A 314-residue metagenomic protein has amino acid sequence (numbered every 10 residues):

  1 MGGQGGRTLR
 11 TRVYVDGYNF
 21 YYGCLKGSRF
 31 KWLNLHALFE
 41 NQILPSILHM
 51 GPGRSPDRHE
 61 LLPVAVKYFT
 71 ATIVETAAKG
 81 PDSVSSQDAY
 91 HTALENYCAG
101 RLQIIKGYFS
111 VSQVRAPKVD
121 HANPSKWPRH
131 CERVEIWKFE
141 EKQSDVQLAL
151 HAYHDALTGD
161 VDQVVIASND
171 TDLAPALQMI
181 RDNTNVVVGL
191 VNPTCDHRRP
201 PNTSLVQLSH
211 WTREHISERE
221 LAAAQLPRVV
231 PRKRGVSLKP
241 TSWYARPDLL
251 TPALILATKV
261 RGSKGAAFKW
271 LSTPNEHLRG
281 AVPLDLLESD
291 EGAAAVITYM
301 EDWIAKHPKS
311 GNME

Functional and structural regions predicted by a protein language model:
M1-P124, R133-W137, V187-G189, T194: Domain-level signal for Mg2+-assisted phosphodiester chemistry and nucleotide/NA-binding surfaces in nucleic-acid
G6-R7, Y97, D155-G159, N183 (+1 more regions): Alpha-helix C-cap/termination motif
P45-H49, A93, H151-D155, M179 (+1 more regions): A generic secondary-structure signal
Y90, L148, A152, L173-A176 (+3 more regions): Amphipathic alpha-helical interface surfaces
F109-A245: Nuclease catalytic cores that cleave nucleic-acid phosphodiester bonds, predominantly acidic two-metal-ion
S237-E314: Non-transmembrane "mature" sequence context
